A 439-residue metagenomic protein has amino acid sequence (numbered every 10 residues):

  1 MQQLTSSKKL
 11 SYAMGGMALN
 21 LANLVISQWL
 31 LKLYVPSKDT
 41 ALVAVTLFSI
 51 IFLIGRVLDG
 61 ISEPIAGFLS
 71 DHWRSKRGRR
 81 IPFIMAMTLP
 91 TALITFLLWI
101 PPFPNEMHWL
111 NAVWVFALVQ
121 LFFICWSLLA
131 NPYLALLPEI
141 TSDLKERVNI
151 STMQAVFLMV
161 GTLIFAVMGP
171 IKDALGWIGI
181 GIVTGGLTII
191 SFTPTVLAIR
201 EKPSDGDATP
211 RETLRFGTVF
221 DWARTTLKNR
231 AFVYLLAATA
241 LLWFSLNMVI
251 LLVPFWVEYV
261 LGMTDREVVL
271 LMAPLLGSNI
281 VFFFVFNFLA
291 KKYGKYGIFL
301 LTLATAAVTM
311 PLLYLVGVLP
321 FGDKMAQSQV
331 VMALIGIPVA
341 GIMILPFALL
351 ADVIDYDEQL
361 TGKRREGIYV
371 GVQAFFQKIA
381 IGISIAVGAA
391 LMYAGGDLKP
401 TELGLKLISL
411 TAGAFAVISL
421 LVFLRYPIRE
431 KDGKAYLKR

Functional and structural regions predicted by a protein language model:
M1-R439: Membrane-embedded alpha-helical bundles of multi-pass transporters/translocases, especially carrier/permease families
